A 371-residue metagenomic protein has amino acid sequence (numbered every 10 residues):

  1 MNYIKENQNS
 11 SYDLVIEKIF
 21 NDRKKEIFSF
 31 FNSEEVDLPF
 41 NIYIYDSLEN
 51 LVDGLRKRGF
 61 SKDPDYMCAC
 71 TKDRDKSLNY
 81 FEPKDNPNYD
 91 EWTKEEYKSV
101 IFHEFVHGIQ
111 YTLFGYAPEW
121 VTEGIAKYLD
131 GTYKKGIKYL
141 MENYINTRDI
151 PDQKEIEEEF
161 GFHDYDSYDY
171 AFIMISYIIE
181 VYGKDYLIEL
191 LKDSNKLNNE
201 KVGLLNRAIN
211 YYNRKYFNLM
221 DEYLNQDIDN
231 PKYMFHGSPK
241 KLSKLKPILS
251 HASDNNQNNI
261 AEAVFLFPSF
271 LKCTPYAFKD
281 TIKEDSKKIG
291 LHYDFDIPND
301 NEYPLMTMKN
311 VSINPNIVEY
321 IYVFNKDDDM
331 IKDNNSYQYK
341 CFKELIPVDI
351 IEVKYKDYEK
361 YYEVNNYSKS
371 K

Functional and structural regions predicted by a protein language model:
M1-D13: Acidic/histidine-rich, surface-exposed loop or edge segments in extracytoplasmic proteins
I19-K76: Auxiliary, metal-adjacent structural segments of Zn-dependent hydrolase domains
Y80-I101, T112-A117: Short pre-active-site segment immediately N-terminal to the catalytic Zn-binding motif
E96, T112-L224: Acidic/His/Gly-enriched intrinsically disordered linker/tail segments that often contain short helix/coil "MoRF-like"
H103, G183, S269: Short, conserved phosphate/pyrophosphate- and ester-handling motifs at nucleotide-, phospho-/glycolipid
F105-V106, Q110: Short active-site segment of divalent metal-dependent hydrolases/proteases that encodes the spacing between
N195, M220-A261, F278: ADP-ribose/NAD+-binding catalytic cleft of ART/PARP-like enzymes
E222-N230, N259-E262, T274-K371: Conserved NAD+-utilizing ADP-ribose enzyme module
